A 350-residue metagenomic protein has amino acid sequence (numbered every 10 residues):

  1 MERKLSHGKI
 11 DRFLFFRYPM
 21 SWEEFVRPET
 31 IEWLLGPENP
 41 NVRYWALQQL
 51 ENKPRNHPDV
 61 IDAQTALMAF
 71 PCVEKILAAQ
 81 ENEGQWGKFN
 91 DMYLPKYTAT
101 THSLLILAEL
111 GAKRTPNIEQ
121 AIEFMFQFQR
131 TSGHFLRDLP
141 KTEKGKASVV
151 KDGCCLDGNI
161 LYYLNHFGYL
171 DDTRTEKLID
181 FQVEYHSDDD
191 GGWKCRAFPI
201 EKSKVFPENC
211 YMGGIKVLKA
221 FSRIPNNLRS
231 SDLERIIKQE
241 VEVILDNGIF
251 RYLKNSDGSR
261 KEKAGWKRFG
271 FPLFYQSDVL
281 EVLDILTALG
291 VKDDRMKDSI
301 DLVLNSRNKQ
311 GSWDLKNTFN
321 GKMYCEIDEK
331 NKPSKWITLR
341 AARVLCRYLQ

Functional and structural regions predicted by a protein language model:
R3-L5: Cationic, low-complexity basic patches in intrinsically disordered or flexible, solvent-exposed regions
K9-Q350: Preference for long, amphipathic alpha-helical scaffolds in soluble/luminal domains and all-alpha bundles
